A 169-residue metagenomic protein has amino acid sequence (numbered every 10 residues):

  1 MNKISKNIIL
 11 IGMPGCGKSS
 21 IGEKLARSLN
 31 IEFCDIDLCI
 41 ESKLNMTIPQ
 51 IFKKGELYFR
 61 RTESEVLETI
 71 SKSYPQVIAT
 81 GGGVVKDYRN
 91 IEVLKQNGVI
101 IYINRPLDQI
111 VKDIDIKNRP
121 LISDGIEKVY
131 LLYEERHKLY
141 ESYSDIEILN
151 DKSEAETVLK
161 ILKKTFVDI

Functional and structural regions predicted by a protein language model:
M1-K3, S20, K24, S28 (+2 more regions): NTP-dependent small-molecule kinase module
L10: Hydrophobic anchor at the beta1->P-loop junction of P-loop NTPases
M13: P-loop (Walker A) phosphate-binding loop of NTP-binding proteins
G17: Conserved glycine(s) of the Walker
R27-L38: Post-Walker A helix-loop "phosphate-sensing" segment adjacent to the P-loop in P-loop NTPases
L38-V84, Y88-E92, E134: ATP-dependent small-molecule kinase phosphotransfer cores that center on conserved nucleotide phosphate-binding segments
G82-V84, P106-D108, S153: Short glycine-rich anion-binding loops that position phosphate/pyrophosphate groups of nucleotides and phosphorylated
N97-K138: A glycine- and Lys/Arg-enriched "phosphate-lid" helix/loop adjacent to the NTP-binding pocket of small-molecule kinases
